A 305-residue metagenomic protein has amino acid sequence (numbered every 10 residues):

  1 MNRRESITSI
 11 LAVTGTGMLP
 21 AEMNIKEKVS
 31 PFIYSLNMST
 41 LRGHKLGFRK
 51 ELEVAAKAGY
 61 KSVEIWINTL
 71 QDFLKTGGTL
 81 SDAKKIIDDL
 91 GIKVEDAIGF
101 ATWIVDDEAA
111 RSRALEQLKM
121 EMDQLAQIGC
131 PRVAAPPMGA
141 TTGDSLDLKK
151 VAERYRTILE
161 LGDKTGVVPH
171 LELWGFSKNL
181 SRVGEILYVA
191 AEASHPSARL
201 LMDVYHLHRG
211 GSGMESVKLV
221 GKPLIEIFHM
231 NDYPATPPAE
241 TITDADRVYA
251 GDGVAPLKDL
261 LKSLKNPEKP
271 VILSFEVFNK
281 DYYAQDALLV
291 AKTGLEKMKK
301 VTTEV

Functional and structural regions predicted by a protein language model:
N2-S35, T40-G59, L180-M202, H206-V305: Histidine-acidic metal/acid-base catalytic patches
I10-K28, K50-E53, I86-K93, W103-L200 (+2 more regions): Active-site acidic/histidine proton-transfer and metal-coordination neighborhood in alpha/beta enzyme cores
T40-R42, I67-T69, F100-A101, P137-T141 (+4 more regions): Active-site-proximal loop/turn and secondary-structure-junction residues that shape catalytic pockets, frequently
L46-G47, L74-G77, D106-S112, D144-K149 (+3 more regions): Short, solvent-exposed loop/turn segments at secondary-structure boundaries
A58-I67, E95-A101: Short, conserved active-site loops that position catalytic residues or coordinate cofactors/metal ions across diverse
E64, D96-I98, A134, H170 (+2 more regions): Conserved beta-strand positions in the central sheet of alpha/beta enzyme cores
E64-K84, M138-T142: Glycine-rich, proline-tolerant flexible connector loops at the mouths of alpha/beta enzymes
T79, Q117, V151-R154, V290 (+1 more regions): Hydrophobic alpha-helical membrane-association signature
